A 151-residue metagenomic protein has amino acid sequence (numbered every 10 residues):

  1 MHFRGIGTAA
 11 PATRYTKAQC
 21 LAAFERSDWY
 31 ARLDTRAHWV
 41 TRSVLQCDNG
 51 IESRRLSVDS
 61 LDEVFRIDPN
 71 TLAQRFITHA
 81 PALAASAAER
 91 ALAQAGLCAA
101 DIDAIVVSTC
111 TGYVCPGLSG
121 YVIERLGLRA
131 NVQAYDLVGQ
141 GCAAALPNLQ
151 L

Functional and structural regions predicted by a protein language model:
M1-D103: Conserved active-site "lid/cap" helical segment
T78, T109-L151: Conserved catalytic cysteine-centered active-site region of acyl-thioester-dependent Claisen-condensing enzymes
D103-T109: Short glycine-rich or small-residue beta-strand-to-loop segments that form or flank ligand, phosphate, metal/Fe-S
